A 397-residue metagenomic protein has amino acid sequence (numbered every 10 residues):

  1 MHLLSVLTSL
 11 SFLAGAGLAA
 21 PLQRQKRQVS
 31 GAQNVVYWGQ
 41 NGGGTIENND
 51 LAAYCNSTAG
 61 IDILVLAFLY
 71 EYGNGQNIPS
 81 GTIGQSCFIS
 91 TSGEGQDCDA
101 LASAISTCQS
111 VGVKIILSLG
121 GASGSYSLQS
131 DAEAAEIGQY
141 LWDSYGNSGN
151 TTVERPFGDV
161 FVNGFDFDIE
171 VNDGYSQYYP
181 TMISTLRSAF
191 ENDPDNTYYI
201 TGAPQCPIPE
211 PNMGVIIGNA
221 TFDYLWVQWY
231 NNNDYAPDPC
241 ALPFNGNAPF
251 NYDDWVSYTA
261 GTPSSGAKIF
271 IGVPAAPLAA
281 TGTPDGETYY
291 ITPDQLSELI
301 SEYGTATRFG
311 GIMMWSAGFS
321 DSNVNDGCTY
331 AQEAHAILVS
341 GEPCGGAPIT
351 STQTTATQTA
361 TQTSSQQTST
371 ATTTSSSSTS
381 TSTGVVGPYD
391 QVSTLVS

Functional and structural regions predicted by a protein language model:
M1-Q25: Fungal secretory targeting signals
L3, C55, D253, T259 (+7 more regions): Compositionally biased, intrinsically disordered low-complexity regions enriched in proline and serine
L7, S11-L13, K268, T307 (+1 more regions): Compositionally biased, low-complexity repeat tracts
A16-R27, C344-S397: Fungal extracellular Ser/Thr-rich, low-complexity intrinsically disordered regions
A20-S297, T307-F309, G318-P343: Chitinase-like catalytic core of GlcNAc-active glycosidases
